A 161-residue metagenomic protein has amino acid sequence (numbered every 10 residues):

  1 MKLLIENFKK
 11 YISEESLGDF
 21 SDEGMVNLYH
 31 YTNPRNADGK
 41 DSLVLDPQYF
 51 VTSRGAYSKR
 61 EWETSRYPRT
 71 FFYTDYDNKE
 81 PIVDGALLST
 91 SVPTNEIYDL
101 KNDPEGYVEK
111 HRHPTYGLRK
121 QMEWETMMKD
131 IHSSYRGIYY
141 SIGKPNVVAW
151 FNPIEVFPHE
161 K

Functional and structural regions predicted by a protein language model:
I5-E15: Proteolytic processing junctions in secreted/extracellular precursors, especially proprotein convertase/trypsin-like
S16-S65, K79-K161: Active-site and NAD+-binding cores of ADP-ribose-processing enzymes
Y67-F72: A short, exposed loop/beta-hairpin motif centered on an aromatic-Gly-Thr core
Y76: Soluble catalytic regions of membrane-associated enzymes that act on cell-envelope and secretory-pathway components
